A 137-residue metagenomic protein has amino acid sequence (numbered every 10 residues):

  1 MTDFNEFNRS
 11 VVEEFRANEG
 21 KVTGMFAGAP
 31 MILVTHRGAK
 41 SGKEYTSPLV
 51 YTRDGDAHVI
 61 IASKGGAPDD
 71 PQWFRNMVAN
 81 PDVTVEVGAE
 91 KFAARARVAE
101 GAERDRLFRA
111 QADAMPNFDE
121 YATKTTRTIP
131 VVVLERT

Functional and structural regions predicted by a protein language model:
M1-A27: Extreme N-terminal tail/first-helix region
F4-F7, M25, E44, D54-A57 (+4 more regions): Soluble, non-transmembrane catalytic domains of enzymes that act on hydrophobic metabolites at membranes
R16-N18, A29-V34, M115: Short Pro/Gly-enriched beta-strand edge/turn motifs at strand-loop
T23-G24, V50, R75: Short secondary-structure boundary/capping segments
A29-S63: Short beta-strand segments
M31, T128-V131: Short hydrophobic/aromatic beta-strand or adjacent loop that forms the aromatic wall/cage of a ligand/substrate-binding
V34, V132-R136: Short beta-strand element of the conserved SAM-dependent methyltransferase core
S63-F118, K124-T128, R136-T137: Short, structured beta-strand-loop surface elements
